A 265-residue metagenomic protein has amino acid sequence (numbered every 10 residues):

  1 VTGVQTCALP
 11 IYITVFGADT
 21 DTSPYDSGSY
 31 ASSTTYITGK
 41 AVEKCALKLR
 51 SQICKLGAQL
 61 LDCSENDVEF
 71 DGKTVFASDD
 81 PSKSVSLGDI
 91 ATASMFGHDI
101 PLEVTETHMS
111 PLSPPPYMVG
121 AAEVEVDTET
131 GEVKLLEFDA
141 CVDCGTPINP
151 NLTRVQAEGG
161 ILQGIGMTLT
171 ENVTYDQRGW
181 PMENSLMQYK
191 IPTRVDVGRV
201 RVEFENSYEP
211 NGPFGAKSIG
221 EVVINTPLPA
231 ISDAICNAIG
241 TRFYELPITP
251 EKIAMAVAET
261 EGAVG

Functional and structural regions predicted by a protein language model:
V1-L9: Short, small-residue-biased leader/transition segments that mark boundaries at the very start of proteins
A8-G265: C-terminal catalytic domains of large/alpha subunits in multi-subunit enzymes
